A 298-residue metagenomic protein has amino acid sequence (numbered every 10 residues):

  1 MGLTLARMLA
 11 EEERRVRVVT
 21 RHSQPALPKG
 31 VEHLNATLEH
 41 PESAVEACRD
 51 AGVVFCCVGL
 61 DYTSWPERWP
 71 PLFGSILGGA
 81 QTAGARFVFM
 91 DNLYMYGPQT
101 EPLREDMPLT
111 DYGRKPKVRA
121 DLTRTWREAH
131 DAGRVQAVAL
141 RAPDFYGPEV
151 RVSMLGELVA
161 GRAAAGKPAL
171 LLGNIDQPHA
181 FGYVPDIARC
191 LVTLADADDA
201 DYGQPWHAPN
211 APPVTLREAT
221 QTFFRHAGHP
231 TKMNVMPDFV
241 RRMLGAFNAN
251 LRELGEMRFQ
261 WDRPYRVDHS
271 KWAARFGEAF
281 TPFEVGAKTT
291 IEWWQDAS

Functional and structural regions predicted by a protein language model:
G2-L3: N-terminal Rossmann-fold NAD(P) dinucleotide-binding loop
L9: Aromatic pocket-lining residues of Rossmann-like dinucleotide-binding sites
Q24-A83: NAD(P)H-binding glycine-rich loop region in Rossmannoid oxidoreductase-like domains and their noncatalytic homologs
P66-P70, E101, Y112-R124, S153-E157 (+4 more regions): Short-chain dehydrogenase/reductase
G74-D121, V138: Conserved Rossmann-fold NAD(P)-dependent oxidoreductase catalytic core, especially the SDR/UDP-sugar
N92, R124-E149: Conserved beta-loop-beta element that borders a ligand/cofactor-binding pocket
R151-L158, L172-A195, G203-H207: Substrate-positioning beta->alpha
C190-L254, H269, T281-S298: Mid/C-terminal beta-alpha module of Rossmann-like enzyme folds, strongest in SDR-family dehydrogenases/epimerases
